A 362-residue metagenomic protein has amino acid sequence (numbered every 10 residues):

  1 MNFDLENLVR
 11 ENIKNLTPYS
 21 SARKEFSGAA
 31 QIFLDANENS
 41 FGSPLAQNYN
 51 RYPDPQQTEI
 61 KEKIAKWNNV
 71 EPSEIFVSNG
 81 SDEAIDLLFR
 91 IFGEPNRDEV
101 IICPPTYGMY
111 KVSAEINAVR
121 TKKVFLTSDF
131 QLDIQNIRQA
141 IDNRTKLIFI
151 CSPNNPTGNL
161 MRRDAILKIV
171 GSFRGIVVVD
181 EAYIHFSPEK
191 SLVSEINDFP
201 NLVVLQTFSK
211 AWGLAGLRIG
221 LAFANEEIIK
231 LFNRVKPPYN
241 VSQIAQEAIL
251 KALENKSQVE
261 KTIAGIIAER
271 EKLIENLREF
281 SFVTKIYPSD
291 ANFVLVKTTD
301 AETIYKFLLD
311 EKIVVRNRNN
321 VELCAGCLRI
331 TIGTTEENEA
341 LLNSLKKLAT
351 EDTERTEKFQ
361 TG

Functional and structural regions predicted by a protein language model:
M1-E59, K63-K66: N-terminal "arm"/small-domain region of PLP-dependent enzymes with the aminotransferase-like
Q57-E99, N117, T298: Phosphate-binding glycine-rich loop
I91-S113, T127: Conserved PLP-anchoring active-site segment centered on the Schiff-base-forming lysine
P104, R120-S128, Q206, R318-N319: Short beta->alpha connector loops at strand-helix junctions that form conserved, small/polar/Pro-enriched
S128-S187: Active-site phosphate-binding strand-loop segment of PLP-dependent enzymes
D164, D310-E311, N320-T353, K358-G362: PLP-dependent enzyme catalytic core of the Aspartate aminotransferase-like
N201-E279, I286: PLP-dependent aminotransferase class I/II
I266-I267, E279-E311: Conserved PLP-binding catalytic core of the aspartate aminotransferase-like
